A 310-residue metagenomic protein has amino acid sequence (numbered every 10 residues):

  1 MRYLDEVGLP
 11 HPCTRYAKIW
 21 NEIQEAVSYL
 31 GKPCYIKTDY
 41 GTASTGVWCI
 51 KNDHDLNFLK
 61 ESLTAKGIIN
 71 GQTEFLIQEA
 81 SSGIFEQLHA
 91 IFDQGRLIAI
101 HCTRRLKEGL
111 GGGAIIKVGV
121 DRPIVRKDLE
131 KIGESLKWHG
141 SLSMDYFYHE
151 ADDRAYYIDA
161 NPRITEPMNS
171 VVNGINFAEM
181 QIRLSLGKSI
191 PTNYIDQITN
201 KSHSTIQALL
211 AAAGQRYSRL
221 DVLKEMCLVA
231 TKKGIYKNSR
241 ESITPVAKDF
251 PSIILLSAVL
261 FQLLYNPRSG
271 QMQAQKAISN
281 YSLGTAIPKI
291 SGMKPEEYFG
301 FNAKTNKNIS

Functional and structural regions predicted by a protein language model:
M1-N21, E25: Conserved N-proximal alpha/beta basic substrate-recognition cap immediately N-terminal to, or forming the N-lobe
L4, V27-C49, I69-G83, I100-R104: ATP-grasp fold ATP-binding core
G8-H11, Y40-S44, G111: Short glycine-enriched loop/turn motifs at secondary-structure junctions
A17-I23, Y40-A43, D55, S81-G83 (+1 more regions): Short acidic/polar capping segments at secondary-structure boundaries
I23, R183-S310: Peripheral (often C-terminal) accessory segments that flank ATP-dependent C-N-forming ligase machineries
S44, L106-G111, I116-K117, N161-I175: Glycine-rich phosphate/pyrophosphate-binding beta-alpha loops
D53, N57-G111, K117-D128, I132 (+1 more regions): Phosphate-binding site of ATP-dependent enzymes
D121-Y148, P162-Y217: Active-site "cap" helix and flanking loop/linker of ATP-utilizing ligase/carboxylase catalytic domains
